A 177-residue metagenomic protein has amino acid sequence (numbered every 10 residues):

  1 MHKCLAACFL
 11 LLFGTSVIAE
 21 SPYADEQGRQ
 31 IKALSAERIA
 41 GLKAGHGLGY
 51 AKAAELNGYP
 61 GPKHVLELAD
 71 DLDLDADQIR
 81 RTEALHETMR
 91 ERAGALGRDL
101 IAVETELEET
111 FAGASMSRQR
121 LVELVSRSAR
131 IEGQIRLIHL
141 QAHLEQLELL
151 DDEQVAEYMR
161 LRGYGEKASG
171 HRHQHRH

Functional and structural regions predicted by a protein language model:
H2-C8: Sec-dependent signal peptide recognition, specifically the positively charged N-region followed immediately by
G14-S16: N-terminal signal peptide c-region/cleavage motif recognized by signal peptidases
E20-H177: Charge-rich (acidic/polar
